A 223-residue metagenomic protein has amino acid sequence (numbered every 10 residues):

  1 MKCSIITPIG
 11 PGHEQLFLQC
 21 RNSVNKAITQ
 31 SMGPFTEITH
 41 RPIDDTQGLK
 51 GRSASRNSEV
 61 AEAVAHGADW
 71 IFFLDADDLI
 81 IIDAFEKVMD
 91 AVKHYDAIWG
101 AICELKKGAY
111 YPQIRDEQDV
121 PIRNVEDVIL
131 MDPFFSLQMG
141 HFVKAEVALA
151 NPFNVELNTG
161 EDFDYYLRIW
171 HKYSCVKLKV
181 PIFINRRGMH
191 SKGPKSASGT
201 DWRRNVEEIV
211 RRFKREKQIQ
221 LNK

Functional and structural regions predicted by a protein language model:
T7-I28: Short, well-formed alpha-helical segments that are part of the catalytic scaffolds of diverse glycosyltransferases
Q47-A63: Glycine-rich, basic loop-to-helix element that forms the pyrophosphate-binding segment of sugar-nucleotide handling
A68-L79: Short beta-strand-to-loop acidic/aromatic patch adjacent to the donor-nucleotide binding site
F85-I114: Conserved donor NDP-sugar-binding/catalytic core segment of glycosyltransferases
R123-V143: A recurrent flexible, glycine/aromatic-enriched loop bordering the glycosyltransferase active site that acts as
N158-Y165: Acidic donor-binding loop at a coil-to-helix junction in glycosyltransferase catalytic cores that engages
L167-I184: Catalytic donor-sugar/metal-binding loop of nucleotide-sugar-dependent glycosyltransferases
K179-V210: Active-site donor/metal-binding and catalytic loop motifs of nucleotide-sugar-dependent glycosylation enzymes
